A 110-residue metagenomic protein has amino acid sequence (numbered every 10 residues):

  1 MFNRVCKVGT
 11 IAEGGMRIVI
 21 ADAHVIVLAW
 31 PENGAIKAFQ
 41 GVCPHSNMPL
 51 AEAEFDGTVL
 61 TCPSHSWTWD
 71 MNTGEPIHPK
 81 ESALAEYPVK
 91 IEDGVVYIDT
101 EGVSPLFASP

Functional and structural regions predicted by a protein language model:
M1-G57, Y87-P110: N-terminal pre-ligand scaffold of iron-sulfur
A29, S66-T68: Residues in intrinsically disordered, low-complexity segments of regulatory proteins
C43, C62-H65: Short cysteine clusters
P49-D56, T68-H78: Iron-sulfur (Fe-S) cluster-binding segments and ferredoxin-like electron-carrier domains, especially [2Fe-2S]
L60, K80-E81: Short loop/turn motifs at secondary-structure junctions and domain boundaries
H78-K80, G102-V103: Short alpha-helical linear motifs
S82-E86: Low-complexity, intrinsically disordered Gly/Pro/Thr-rich segments
